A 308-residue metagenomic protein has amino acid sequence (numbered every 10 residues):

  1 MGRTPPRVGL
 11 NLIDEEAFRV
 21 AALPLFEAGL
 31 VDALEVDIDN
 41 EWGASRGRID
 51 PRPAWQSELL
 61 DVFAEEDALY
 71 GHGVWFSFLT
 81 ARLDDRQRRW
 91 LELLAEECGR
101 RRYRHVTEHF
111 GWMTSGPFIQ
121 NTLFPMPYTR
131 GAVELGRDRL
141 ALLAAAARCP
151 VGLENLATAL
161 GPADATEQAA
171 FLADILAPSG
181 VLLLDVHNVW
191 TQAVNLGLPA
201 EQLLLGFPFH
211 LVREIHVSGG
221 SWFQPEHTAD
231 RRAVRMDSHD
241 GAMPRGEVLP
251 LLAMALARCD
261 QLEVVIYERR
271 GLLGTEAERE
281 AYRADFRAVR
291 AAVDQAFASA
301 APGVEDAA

Functional and structural regions predicted by a protein language model:
M1-A22: Boundary/entry segment of secreted carbohydrate-active catalytic domains
L23-L30, R48-G71, R88-R104, A141-A146 (+3 more regions): Acidic (Asp/Glu)-rich catalytic clusters
D32-S45: A short beta-strand-loop structural module common to alpha/beta enzyme folds
L34, V106, D185, I215 (+1 more regions): Conserved, mostly hydrophobic/aromatic
S45-P51, D84, L123-V133, Q192-Q261 (+1 more regions): Gly/Pro-rich active-site loop or hairpin
R86-L182: Active-site acidic/histidine proton-transfer and metal-coordination neighborhood in alpha/beta enzyme cores
A144-T228: Acidic/histidine-rich catalytic cores of soluble enzymes
E276-G303: C-terminal helical cap(s) of enzyme catalytic domains, especially alpha/beta-barrels
